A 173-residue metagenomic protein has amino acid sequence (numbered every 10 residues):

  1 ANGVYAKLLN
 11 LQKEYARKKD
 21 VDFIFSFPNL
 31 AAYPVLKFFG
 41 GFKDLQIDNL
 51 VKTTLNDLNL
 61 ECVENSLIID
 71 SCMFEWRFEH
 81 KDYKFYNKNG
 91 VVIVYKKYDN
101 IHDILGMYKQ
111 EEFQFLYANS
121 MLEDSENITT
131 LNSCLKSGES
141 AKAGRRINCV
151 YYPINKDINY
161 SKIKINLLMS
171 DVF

Functional and structural regions predicted by a protein language model:
A1-A16, E111-E126: Conserved acetyl-CoA-binding loop-helix of GNAT-fold acetyltransferases
V4, L8, V35, I47 (+5 more regions): Generic hydrophobic secondary-structure signal
E14-N29, E123-C134: Conserved GNAT acetyl-CoA-binding A-motif
R17-F23, L30-F113: Amide-forming acyltransferase catalytic core, primarily the GNAT-like/NAT-type and related acyltransferase folds
T54, E112-Y117, M121, N159 (+1 more regions): Short, solvent-exposed coil/turn linker segments
D57-N65, S120, A141-R146: Short, surface-exposed amphipathic charged segments that create phosphate/polyanion-binding patches used for binding
I101-L105, K109, F115-A143: N-terminal accessory interaction module
T129-F173: C-terminal functional modules
